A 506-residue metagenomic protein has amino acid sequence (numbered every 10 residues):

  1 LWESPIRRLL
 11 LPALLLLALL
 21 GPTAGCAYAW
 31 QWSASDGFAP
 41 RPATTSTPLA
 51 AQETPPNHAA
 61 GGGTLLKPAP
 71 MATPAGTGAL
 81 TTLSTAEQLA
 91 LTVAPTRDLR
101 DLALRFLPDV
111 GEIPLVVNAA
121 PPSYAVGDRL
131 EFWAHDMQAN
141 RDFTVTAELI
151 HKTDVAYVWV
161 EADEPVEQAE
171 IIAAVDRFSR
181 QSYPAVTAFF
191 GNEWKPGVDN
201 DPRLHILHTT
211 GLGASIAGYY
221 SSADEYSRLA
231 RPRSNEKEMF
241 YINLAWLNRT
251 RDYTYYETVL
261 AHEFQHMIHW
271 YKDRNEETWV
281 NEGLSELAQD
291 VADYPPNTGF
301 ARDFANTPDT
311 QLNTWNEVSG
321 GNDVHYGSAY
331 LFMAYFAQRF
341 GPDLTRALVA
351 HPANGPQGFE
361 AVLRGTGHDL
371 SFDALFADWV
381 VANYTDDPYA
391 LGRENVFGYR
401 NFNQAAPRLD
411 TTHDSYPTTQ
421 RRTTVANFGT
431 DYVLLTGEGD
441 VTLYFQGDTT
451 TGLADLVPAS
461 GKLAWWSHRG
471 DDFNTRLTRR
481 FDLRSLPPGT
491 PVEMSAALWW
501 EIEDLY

Functional and structural regions predicted by a protein language model:
S4-A13: Bacterial N-terminal signal peptides that target proteins for export
A13-P22: Bacterial N-terminal signal peptides
W30-T54, H58, N354-R480, E493 (+2 more regions): Beta/coil-rich, acidic/histidine-enriched accessory regions frequently appended to metallopeptidases
P40, S46-G191, K195: N-terminal module-boundary/linker segments of secreted carbohydrate-active enzymes
K152-T278, L284, A292-W315: Juxtacatalytic substrate-recognition/specificity segment
S227-N235, T254, T258-V259, D273-R339 (+2 more regions): Acidic/His/Gly-enriched intrinsically disordered linker/tail segments that often contain short helix/coil "MoRF-like"
